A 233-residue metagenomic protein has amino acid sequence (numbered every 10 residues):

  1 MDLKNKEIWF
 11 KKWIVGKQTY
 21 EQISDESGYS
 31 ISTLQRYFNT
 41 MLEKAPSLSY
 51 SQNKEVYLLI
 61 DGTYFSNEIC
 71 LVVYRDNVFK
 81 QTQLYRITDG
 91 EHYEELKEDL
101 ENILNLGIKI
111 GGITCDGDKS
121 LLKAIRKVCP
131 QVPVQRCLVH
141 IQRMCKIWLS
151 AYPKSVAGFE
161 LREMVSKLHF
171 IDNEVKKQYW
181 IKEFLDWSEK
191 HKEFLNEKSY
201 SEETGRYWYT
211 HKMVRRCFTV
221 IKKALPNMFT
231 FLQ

Functional and structural regions predicted by a protein language model:
D2-Q18: Short, amphipathic alpha-helical "recognition" segments used to contact nucleic acids or chromatin
K6, F10, F38, C115-L122 (+1 more regions): Acidic/histidine-rich catalytic cores and adjacent linkers of DNA breakage/strand-transfer/modification proteins
W13, K17, D89-G90, Y152 (+3 more regions): Short, isolated positions within intrinsically disordered regulatory regions of eukaryotic proteins
Y20-Q22: Residues within the helices of the helix-turn-helix
E26-Q131, V214-L225: RNase H-like nuclease fold core
G28, N39, E43, P130 (+5 more regions): Non-catalytic alpha-helical coupling and interface elements of nucleotide-dependent molecular machines and regulators
V56-I60, Q83, L106-G107, C145-K146 (+2 more regions): Short, intrinsically disordered/low-complexity patches at protein termini and at juxtamembrane boundaries
I113-K119, A124-V165: Conserved beta-strand -> loop -> alpha-helix junction used to position metal-binding or nucleic-acid-contacting
